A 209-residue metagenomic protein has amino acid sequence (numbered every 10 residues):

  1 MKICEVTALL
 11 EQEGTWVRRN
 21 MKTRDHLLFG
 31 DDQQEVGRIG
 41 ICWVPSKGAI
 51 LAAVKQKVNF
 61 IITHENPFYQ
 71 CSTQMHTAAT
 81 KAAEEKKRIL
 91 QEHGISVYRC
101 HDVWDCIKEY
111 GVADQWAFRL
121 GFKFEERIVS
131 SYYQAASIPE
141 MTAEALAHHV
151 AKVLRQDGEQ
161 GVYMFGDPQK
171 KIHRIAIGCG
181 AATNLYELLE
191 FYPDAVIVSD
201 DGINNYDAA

Functional and structural regions predicted by a protein language model:
M1-A209: Hydrophobic structural segments
